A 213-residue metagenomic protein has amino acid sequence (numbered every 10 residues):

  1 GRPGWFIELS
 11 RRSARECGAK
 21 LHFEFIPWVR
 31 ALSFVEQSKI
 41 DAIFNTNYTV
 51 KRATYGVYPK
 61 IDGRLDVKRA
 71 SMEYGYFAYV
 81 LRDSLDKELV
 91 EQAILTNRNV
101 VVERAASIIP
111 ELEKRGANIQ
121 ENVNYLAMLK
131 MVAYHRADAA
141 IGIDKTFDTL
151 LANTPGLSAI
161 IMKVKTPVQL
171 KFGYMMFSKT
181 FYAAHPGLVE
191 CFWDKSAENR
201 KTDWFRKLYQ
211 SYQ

Functional and structural regions predicted by a protein language model:
G1-E8, R64-R69: Short, solvent-exposed loop/beta-turn-alpha elements that line the ligand-binding surface or hinge of extracytoplasmic
P3, K87-A105: Short loop->beta-strand "edge-of-pocket" segments that line small-molecule binding or catalytic clefts across diverse
E8-E16, R82-L85, T96-N99, Y174-L208 (+1 more regions): Extended ligand-binding regions for polar small-molecule ligands
A19-K20, E36-N45, A133-T146: Alpha-to-beta junction loops
H22-S33, Q120-Y134: Short helix-initiation/N-cap motifs at beta->coil->alpha
E24-I94, K165-V168: Acidic, polar ligand-binding/catalytic clefts
T46-V57, A139-Q169: A ligand-binding cleft/hinge motif common to bilobed small-molecule-binding domains
R69-F77, P155-W193: Periplasmic-binding protein-like
